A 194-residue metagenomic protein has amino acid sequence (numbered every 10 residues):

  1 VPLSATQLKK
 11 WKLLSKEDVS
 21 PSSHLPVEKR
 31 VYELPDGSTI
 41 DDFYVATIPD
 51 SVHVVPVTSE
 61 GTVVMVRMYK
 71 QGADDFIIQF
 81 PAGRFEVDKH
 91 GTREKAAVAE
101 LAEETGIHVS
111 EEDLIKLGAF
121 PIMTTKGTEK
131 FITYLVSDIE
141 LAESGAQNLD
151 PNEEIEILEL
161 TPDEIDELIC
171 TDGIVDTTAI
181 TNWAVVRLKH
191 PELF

Functional and structural regions predicted by a protein language model:
V1-K9, F76, G83, K116 (+3 more regions): Nudix hydrolase/Nudix homology domain
L8, A46-I48, H53-A99, L149-P151 (+1 more regions): Conserved Nudix-box catalytic region and its N-terminal flanking loop in Nudix hydrolases and closely related
K12, H108-L117: A short coil-to-beta-strand element that immediately follows conserved catalytic motifs
L14-E60: Acidic, metal-coordinating catalytic segment for phosphate/diphosphate chemistry, firing primarily on the Nudix
D18-S23, K89, A119-F131: Acidic pyrophosphate-coordinating catalytic loop
V27-K29, M65, T133-L135, I157-E159: Conserved hydrophobic/aromatic beta-strand scaffold that supports enzyme active sites
V31-D36, M123-E143, P191: Active-site-adjacent beta-strand/loop module that shapes the phosphate/pyrophosphate-binding cleft
P35-G37, T58-E60, Y69, K89 (+3 more regions): Short loop segments at secondary-structure junctions
